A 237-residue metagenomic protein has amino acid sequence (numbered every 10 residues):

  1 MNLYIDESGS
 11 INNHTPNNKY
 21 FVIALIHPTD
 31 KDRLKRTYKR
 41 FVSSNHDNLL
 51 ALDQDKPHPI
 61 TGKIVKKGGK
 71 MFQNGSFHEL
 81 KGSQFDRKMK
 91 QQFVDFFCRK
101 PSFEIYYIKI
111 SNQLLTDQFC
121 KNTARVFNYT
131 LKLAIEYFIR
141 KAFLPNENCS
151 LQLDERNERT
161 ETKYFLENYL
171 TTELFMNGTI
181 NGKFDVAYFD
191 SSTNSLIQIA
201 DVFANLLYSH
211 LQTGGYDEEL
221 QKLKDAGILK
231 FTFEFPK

Functional and structural regions predicted by a protein language model:
M1-K237: Phosphate-ester processing/binding pockets and catalytic centers
